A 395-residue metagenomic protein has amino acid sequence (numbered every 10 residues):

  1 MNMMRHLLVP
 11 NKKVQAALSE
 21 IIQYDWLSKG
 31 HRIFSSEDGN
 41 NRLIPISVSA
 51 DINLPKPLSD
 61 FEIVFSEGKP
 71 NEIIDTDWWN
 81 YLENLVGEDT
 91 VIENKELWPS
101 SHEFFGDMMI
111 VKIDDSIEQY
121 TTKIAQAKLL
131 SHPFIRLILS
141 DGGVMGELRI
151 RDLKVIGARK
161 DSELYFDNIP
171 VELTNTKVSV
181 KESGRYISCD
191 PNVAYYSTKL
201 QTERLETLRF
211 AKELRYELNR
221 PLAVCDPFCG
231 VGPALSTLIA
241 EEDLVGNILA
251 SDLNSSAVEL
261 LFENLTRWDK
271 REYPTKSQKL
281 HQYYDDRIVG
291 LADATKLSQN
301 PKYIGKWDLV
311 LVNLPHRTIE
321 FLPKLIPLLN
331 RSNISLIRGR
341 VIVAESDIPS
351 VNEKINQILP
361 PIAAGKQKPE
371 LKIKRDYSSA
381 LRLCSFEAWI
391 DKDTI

Functional and structural regions predicted by a protein language model:
M1-I395: SAM-dependent transferase fold signal centered on methyltransferase-like domains, encompassing both Class I
